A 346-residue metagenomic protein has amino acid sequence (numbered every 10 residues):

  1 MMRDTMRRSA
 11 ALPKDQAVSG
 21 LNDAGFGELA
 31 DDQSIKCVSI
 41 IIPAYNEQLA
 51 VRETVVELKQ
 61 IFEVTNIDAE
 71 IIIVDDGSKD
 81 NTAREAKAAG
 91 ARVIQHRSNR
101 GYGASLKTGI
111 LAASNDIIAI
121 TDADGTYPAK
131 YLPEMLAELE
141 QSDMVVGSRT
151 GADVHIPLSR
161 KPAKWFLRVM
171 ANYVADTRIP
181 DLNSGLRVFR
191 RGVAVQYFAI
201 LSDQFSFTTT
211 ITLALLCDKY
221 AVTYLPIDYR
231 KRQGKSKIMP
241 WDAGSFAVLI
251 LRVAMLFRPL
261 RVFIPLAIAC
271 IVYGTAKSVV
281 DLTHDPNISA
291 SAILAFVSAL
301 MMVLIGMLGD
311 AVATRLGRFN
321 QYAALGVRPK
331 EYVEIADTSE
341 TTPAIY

Functional and structural regions predicted by a protein language model:
M2-I35, D203-Y346: Hydrophobic helical membrane-anchoring modules
G25-G27, E47-F62: Short, well-formed alpha-helical segments that are part of the catalytic scaffolds of diverse glycosyltransferases
C37-S39, E70, T210: Cell-envelope/extracellular polymer assembly enzymes that use nucleotide-activated donors
I40, A44, V74-D76, H96: Conserved sequence signature across two-component system core domains
L49-E53, D80-R84, A104, D181: Residue-level preference for short helical/loop micro-motifs built around acidic side chains
V51, L58-K59, I67-G77, I94: Short beta-strand/loop segment that forms part of the nucleotide-sugar
D75-A83, G125: A conserved acidic beta->alpha catalytic loop
I94-A112, I117-I120, A129-F205, T209 (+1 more regions): Acceptor/aglycone-binding surface of glycosyltransferases and processive sugar-polymer synthases
